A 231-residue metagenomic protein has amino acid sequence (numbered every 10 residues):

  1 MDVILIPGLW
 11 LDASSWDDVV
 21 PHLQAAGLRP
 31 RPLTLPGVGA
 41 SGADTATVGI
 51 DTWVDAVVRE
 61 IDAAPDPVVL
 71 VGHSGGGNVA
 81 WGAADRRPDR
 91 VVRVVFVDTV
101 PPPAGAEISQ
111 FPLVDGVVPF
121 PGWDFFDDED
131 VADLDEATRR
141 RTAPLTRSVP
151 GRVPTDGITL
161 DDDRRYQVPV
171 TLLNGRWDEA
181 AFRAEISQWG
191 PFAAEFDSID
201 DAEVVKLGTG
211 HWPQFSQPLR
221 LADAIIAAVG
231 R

Functional and structural regions predicted by a protein language model:
D2-G42, P65: Conserved HGGG/HGGXW glycine-rich cap/lid loop of the alpha/beta-hydrolase fold
G37-V69, D85, Q110-V114: Active-site loop/oxyanion-hole signature of alpha/beta-hydrolase fold enzymes
V71-G76, A80: Gly/Ala-rich beta-loop-alpha elbow adjacent to hydrolase catalytic centers
D85, V91, V95-E129, S187-Q188: Flexible "cap/lid" loop of the alpha/beta hydrolase fold
Y166, L172-N174: Short beta-strand/loop motif that positions the catalytic acidic residue of the alpha/beta-hydrolase fold
E179-G208, D223: Conserved loop-alpha-helix segment in the C-terminal half of the alpha/beta-hydrolase fold that carries the catalytic
V205-P218: Catalytic histidine-centered segment of alpha/beta-hydrolase-like enzymes
F215-V229: Post-His helix in hydrolase/transferase enzymes
